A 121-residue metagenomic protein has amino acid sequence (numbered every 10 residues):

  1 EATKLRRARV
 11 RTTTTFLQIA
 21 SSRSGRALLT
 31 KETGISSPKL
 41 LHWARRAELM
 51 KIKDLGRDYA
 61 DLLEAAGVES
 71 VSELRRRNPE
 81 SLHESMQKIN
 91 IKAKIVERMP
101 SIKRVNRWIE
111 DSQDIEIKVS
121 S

Functional and structural regions predicted by a protein language model:
E1-S121: C-terminal extensions
